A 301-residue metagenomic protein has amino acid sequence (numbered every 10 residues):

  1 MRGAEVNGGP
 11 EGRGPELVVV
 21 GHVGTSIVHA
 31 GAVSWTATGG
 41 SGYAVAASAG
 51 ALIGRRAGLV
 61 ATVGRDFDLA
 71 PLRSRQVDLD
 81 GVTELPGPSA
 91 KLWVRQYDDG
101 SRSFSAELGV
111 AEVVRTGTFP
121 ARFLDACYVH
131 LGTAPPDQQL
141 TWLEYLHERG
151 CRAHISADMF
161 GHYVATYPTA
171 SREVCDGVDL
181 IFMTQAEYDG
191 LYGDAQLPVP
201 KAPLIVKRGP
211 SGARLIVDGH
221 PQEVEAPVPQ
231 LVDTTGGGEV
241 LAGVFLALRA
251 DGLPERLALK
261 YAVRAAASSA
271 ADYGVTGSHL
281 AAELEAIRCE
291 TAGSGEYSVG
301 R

Functional and structural regions predicted by a protein language model:
R2-P15, Q196-R301: Conserved phosphate-binding/catalytic region of the ribokinase-like
E11-E16, T25-T36, A51-L131, Y145-C151 (+1 more regions): Conserved N-terminal subdomain of the carbohydrate kinase-like
G21-V23, V240: Active-site metal-binding loops of divalent metal-dependent hydrolases
G40-A51, L143-E144: Histidine-anchored nucleotide/phosphate-binding helix
A46-R56, L248-D251: Alpha-helix C-terminal capping segments
A47, K91-R95, G212-I216: Short beta-strand scaffold segments in enzyme catalytic cores
A49, T184, G238: Short, conserved phosphate/pyrophosphate- and ester-handling motifs at nucleotide-, phospho-/glycolipid
Y128-P198, A202, S211-A213: Conserved beta-alpha-beta core of the PfkB/ribokinase-like small-molecule kinase fold
